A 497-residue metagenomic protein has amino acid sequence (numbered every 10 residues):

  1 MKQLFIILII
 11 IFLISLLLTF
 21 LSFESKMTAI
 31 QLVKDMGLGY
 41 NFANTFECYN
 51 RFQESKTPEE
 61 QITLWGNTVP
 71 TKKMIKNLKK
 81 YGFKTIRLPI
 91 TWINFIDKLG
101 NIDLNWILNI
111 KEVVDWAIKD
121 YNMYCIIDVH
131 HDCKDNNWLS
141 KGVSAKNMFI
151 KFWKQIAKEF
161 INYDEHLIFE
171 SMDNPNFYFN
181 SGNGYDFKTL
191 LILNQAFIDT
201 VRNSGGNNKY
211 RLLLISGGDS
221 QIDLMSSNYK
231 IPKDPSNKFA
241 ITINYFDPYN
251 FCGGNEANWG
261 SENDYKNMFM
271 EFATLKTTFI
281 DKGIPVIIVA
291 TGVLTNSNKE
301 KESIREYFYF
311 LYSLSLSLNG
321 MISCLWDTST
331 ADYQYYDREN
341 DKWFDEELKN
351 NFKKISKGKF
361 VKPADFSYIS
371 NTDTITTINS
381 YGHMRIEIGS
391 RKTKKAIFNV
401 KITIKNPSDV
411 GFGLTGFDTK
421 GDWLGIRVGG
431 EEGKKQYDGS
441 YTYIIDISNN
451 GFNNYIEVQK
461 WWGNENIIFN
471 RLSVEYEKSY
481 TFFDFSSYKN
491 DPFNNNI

Functional and structural regions predicted by a protein language model:
M1-L4: Positively charged n-region of N-terminal signal peptides that target proteins for export
S22-T85: N-terminal carbohydrate-binding accessory modules
M36, N147-N258, E262-D264, M270-L294 (+1 more regions): Active-site region of glycoside hydrolase catalytic domains
A43-P70, K98-I102, S140-K141, N250-M268: Acidic/histidine-rich helix-loop elements that form or flank divalent-metal/phosphate-binding sites at the catalytic
I62-W65, I93-L104, D135-K146, D173-F177 (+3 more regions): The substrate-binding groove and active-site-proximal loops of carbohydrate-active enzymes, especially glycoside
W65-T85, G100-H130, W138-I168, L190-R202: An active-site-proximal structural segment forming one wall of the substrate-binding cleft that immediately precedes
F269-E346: Substrate-binding cleft of secreted/luminal carbohydrate-active enzymes
F366-Y368, T374-K392, N399-F452, K460-Y476: Extracellular ligand-binding interfaces
